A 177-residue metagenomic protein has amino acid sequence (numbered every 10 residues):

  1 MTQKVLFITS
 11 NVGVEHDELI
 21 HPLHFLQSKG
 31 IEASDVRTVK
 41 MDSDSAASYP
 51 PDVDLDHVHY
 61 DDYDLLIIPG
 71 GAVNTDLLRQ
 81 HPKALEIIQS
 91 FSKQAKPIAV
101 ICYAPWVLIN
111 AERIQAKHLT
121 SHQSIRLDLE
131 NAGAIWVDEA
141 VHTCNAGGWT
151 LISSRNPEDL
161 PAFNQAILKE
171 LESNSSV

Functional and structural regions predicted by a protein language model:
M1-Q94, I98, W106-H118, R126-V177: Extended, subdomain-level signal for the structured scaffold at the beginning of enzyme domains
C102: Catalytic nucleophile serine of serine hydrolases, specifically the conserved "nucleophile elbow" pentapeptide
H122: Active-site-adjacent substrate-recognition loops and nearby beta-strands within hydrolase catalytic domains
